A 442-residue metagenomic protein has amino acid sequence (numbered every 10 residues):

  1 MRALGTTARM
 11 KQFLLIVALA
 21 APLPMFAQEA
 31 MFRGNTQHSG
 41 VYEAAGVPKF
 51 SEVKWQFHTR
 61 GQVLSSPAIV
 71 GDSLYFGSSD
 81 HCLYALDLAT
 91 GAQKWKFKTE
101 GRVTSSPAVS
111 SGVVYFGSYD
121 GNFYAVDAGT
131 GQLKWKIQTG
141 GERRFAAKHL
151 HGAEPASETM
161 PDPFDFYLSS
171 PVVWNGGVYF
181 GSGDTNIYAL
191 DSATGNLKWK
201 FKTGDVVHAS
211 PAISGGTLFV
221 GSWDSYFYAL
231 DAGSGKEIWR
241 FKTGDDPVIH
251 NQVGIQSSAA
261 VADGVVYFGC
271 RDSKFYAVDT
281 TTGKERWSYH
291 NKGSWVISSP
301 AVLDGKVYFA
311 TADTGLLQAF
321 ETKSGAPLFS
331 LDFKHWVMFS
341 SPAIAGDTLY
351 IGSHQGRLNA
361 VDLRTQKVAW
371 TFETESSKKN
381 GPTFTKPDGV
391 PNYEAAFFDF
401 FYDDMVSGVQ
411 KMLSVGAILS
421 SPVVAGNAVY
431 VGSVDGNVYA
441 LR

Functional and structural regions predicted by a protein language model:
F13-P22: Sec-dependent N-terminal signal peptides
Q28-V53: Blade/loop signatures of beta-propeller domains
T36, K49, W55-A68, Q93-S110 (+11 more regions): Extracytoplasmic beta-rich repeat domains
S73, V113, G177-Y179, T217-F219 (+4 more regions): Conserved core beta-strand positions within WD40 beta-propeller blades
D87-G91, D127-T130, D191-G195, D231-G235 (+4 more regions): Short loop/turn segments that connect beta-strands within beta-propeller blades
L413-R442: Blade-level signature of beta-propeller repeat domains, shared across WD40, Kelch, NHL, RCC1 and BNR/Asp-box propellers
